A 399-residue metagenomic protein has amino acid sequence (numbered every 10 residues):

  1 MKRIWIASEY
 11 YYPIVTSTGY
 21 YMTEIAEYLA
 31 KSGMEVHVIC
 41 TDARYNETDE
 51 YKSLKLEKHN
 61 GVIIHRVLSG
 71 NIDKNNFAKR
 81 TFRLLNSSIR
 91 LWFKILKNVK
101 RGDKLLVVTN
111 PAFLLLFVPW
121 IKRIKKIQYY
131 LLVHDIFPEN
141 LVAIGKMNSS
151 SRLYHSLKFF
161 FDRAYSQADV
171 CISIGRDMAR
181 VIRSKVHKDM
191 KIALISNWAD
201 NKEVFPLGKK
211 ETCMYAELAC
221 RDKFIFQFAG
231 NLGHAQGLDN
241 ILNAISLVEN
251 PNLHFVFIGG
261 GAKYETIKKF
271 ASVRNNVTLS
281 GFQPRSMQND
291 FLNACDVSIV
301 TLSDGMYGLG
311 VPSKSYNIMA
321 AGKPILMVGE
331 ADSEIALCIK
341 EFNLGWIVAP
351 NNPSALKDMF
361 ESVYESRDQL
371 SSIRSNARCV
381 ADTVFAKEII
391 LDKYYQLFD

Functional and structural regions predicted by a protein language model:
M1-I63, N243-V248: N-terminal subdomain of nucleotide-sugar transferases
D42, D177, I195-W198: Carbohydrate-associated surface elements
L96, L116, W120-I124, R152-S173: Membrane-proximal helix-turn-helix segments that form the acceptor-binding/catalytic region of lipid-linked
R183-D189, A199-A216, G237: Acidic anion/phosphate-binding donor-loop and adjacent secondary structure in glycosyltransferase catalytic cores
A199, A219-Q236, L242-I245, V256: Conserved donor-binding/catalytic core segment of Leloir-type glycosyltransferases
Q236, P284-F291, S298-M319, P324-L337: Nucleotide-sugar-dependent
N250-N252, V256, E265-N289: Nucleotide-activated donor-binding/catalytic signature segment of Leloir-type glycosyltransferases, i.e., the conserved
N351, A355, D368-F398: A charged, aromatic-enriched C-terminal amphipathic alpha-helix characteristic of glycosyltransferases across folds
